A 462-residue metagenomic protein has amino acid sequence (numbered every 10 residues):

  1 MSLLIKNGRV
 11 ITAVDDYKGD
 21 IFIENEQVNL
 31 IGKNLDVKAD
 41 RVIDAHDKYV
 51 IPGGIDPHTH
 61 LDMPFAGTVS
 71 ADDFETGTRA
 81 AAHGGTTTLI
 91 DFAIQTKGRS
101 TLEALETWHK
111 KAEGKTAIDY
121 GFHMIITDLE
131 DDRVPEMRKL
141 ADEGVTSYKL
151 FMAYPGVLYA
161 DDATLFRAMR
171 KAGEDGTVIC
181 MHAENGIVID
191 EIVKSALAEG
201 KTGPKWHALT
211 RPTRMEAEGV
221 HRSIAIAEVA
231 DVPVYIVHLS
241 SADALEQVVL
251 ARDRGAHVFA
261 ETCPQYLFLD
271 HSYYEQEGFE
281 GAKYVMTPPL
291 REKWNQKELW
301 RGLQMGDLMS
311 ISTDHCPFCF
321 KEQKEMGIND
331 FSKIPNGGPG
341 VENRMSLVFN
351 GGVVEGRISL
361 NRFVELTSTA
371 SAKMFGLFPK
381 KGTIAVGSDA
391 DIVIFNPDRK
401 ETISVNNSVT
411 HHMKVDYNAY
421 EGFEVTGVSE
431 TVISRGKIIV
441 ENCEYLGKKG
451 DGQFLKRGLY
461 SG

Functional and structural regions predicted by a protein language model:
M1-L4, R9-P52: Histidine-rich, glycine-flanked metal-binding segment
G8, E26, D47, H58 (+14 more regions): Divalent metal-coordination and catalytic microenvironments
G8, E325-D330, V386-L455: C-terminal cap of metal-dependent C-N hydrolases
A45-K115, D132: Metal-associated gating/positioning segment near the N- to mid-region
G53-A66, L150, C180-E184, T313: Histidine-centered catalytic micro-motifs
L102-I118, F166-M181: Alpha-helix-loop-beta-strand connector modules within alpha/beta enzyme cores
D132-I311, G327: Histidine/acidic residue-rich metal-binding segments in metalloenzymes
T202-D231, K283, Q304-M305, M309-I311 (+1 more regions): His/Asp/Glu-enriched, well-ordered alpha-helical/loop segment that forms or immediately abuts the divalent-metal
